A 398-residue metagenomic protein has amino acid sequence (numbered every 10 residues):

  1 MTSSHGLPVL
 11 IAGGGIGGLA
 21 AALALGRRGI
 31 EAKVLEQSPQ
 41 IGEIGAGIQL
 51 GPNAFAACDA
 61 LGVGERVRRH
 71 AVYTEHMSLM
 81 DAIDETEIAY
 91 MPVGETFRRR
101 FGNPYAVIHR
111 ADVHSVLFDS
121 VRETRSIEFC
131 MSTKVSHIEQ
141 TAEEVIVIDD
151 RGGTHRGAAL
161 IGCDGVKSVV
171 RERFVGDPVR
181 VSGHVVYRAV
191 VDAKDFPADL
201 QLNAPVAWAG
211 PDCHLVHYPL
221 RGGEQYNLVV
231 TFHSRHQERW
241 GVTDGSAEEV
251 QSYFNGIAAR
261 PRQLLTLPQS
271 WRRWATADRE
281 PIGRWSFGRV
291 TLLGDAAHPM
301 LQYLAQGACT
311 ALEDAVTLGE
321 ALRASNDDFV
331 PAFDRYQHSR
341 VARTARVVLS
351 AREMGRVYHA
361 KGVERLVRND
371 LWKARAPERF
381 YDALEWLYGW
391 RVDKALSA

Functional and structural regions predicted by a protein language model:
T2-V9, G26, G51-R173, D177-D192 (+2 more regions): Conserved N-terminal helical subregion
G6, L10-P39, I161-G162, Y187 (+3 more regions): Conserved mid-domain beta->alpha element of the FAD-binding
Q40-A56: Conserved N-terminal glycine-rich FAD pyrophosphate-binding loop of Rossmann-like flavoproteins
V181-H184, Q201-A204, A259-A275: A short coil-to-beta-strand element that immediately follows conserved catalytic motifs
A193-L200, Q237, A324: Short helix-loop capping/hinge motifs at secondary-structure junctions, enriched in acidic/polar residues
N203-E238, A247, F254, T276: Active-site substrate-recognition segment that forms the wall of the catalytic cavity or substrate channel
G241-R272, F329-V330: Flavin-binding catalytic cores
K373-A398: C-terminal auxiliary extensions adjacent to catalytic cores
